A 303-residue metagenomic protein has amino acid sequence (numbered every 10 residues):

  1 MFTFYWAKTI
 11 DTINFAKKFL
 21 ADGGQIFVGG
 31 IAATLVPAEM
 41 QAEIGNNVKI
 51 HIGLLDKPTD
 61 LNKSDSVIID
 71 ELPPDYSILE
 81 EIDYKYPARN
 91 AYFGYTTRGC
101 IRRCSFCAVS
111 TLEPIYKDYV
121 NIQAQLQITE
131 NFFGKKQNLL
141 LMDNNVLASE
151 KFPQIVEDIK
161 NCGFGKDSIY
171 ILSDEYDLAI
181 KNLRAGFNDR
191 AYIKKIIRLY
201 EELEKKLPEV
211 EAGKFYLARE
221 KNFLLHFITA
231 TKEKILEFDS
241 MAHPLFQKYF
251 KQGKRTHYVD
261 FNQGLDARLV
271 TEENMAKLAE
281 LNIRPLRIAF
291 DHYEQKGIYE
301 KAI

Functional and structural regions predicted by a protein language model:
M1-R89: Glycine-rich beta-alpha loop elements in corrinoid/cobalamin-binding modules across cobalamin-dependent enzymes
Y5-T9, A32-L35, L55-T59, G99-I101 (+4 more regions): Short, solvent-exposed loop/turn segments at secondary-structure junctions
K8-D11, A88, K117-A124, K151-Q154 (+2 more regions): Soluble or luminal CAZymes and related metallo-dependent hydrolases
F27-G29, K49-G53, F93-Y95, N138-M142 (+2 more regions): A structural signal for short, well-ordered beta-strand segments and their strand-loop junctions that often border
E43-G45, I101, F132-F133, E280: Alpha-helix termination/capping residues and helix-transition junctions
P87-A124, I128, F133-K135, L147: Canonical Radical SAM [4Fe-4S] cluster-binding loop centered on the CxxxCxxC motif and its immediate flanking residues
Q127-I303: Conserved SAM/AdoMet-binding glycine-rich loop
